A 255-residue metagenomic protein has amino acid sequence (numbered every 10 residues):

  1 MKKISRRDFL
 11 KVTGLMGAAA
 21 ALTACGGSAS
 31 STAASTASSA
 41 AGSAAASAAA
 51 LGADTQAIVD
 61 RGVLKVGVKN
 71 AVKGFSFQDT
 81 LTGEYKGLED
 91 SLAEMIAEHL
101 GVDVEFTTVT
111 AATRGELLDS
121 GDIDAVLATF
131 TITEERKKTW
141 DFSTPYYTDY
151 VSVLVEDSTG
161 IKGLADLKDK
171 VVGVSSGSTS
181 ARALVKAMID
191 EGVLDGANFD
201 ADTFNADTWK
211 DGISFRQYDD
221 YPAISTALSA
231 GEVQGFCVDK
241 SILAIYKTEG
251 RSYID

Functional and structural regions predicted by a protein language model:
M1-A20: N-terminal secretory signal peptides and thylakoid transit peptides that target proteins across membranes
C25-T36: Bacterial lipoprotein signal-peptidase II cleavage site
S35, V155-V172, A187, E191 (+1 more regions): Flexible hinge/capping segments at coil-to-helix
A49-T129: Extracytoplasmic small-molecule ligand-binding "clamshell" domains of the periplasmic binding protein/Venus flytrap
V66-N70, F142-G163: Hydrophobic/proline-rich hinge and linker segments of small-molecule sensing/allosteric domains, predominantly
D79-T82, A93-G101, S180-Q217: Ligand-binding cleft/hinge of the Venus flytrap
D90, E105-L117, T159, A197-T226 (+1 more regions): Short helix-initiation/N-cap motifs at beta->coil->alpha
E116, F130-T139, L184-A187, P222-D255: A ligand-binding cleft/hinge motif common to bilobed small-molecule-binding domains
